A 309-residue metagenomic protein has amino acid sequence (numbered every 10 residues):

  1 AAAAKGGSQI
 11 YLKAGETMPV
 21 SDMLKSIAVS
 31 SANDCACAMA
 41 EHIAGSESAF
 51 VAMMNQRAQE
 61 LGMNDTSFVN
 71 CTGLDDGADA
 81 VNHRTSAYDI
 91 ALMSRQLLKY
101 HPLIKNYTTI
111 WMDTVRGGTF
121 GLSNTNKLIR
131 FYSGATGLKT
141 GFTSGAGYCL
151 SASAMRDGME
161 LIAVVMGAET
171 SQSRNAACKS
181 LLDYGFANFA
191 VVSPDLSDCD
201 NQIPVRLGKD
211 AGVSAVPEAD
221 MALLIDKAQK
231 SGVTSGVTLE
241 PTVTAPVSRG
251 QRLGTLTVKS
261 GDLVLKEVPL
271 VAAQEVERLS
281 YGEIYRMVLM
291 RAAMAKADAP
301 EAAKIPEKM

Functional and structural regions predicted by a protein language model:
A1-S94, L98: Active-site-adjacent loops and short helices of periplasmic peptidoglycan-processing enzymes
M63, V81-M309: Domain-terminus/edge residues, biased toward the C-terminal soluble/receptor-binding domains of extracytoplasmic
